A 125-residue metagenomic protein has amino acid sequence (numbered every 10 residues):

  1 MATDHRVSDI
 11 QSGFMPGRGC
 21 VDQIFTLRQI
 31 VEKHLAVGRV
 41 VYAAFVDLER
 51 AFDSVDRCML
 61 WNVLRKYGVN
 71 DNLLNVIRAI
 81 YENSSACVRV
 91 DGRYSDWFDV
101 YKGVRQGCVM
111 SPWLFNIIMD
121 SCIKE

Functional and structural regions predicted by a protein language model:
M1-E125: Nucleotidyl polymerases of mobile genetic elements and RNA viruses
